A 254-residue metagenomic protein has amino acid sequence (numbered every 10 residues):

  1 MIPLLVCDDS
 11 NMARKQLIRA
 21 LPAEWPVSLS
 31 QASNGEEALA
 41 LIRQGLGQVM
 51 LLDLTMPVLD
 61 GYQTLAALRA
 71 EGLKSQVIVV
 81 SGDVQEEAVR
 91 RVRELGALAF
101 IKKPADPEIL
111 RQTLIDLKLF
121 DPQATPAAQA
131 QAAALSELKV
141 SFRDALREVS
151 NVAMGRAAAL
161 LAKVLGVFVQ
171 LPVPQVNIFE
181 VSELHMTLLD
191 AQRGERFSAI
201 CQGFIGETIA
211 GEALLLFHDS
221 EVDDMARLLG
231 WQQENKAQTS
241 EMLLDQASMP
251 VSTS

Functional and structural regions predicted by a protein language model:
N11-S30, A70: Two-component/phosphorelay signaling modules centered on CheY-like receiver
N34-E37, D60-Q63: Acidic catalytic/metal-coordinating carboxylates
L46-L51: Active-site beta3 strand of CheY-like receiver
M56: Receiver (REC) domain active-site loop signature in two-component systems and cognate sites in sensor histidine kinases
Q63, V84-A99, Q112, T125: Alpha4 helix (beta4-alpha4-beta5 surface) of REC/receiver domains from two-component response regulators
A88, L98, Q123, A127-S254: Composition-driven recognition of glycine/serine/threonine/acidic- and proline-rich low-complexity segments and repeats
K103: A Lys-centered signature of the CheY-like receiver
